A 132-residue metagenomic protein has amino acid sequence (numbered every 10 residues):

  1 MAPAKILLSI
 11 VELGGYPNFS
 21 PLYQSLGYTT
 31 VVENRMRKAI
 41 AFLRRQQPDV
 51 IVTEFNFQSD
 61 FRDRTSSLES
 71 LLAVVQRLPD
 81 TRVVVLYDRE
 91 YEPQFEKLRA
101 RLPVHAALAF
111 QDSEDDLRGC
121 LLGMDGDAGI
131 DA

Functional and structural regions predicted by a protein language model:
M1-L22, Q76-D80, S113-A132: Non-catalytic signal-transmission and effector/linker regions of two-component phosphorelay proteins
S9-G14, E54-F57, L86-R89, F110: Structural motif
P21-T29: Short helix-loop-beta junction
G27, Q47, P79-D80, P103: Residue-level detector of structured alpha->beta connecting loops
Y28, V32-N34, D63, L86-I130: Output/docking surface of receiver
N34-V50, D60: Acidic, metal-coordinating helix/loop segments flanking the phosphotransfer/catalytic sites of two-component signaling
V50-L78, Y87-Q94: Conserved phosphotransfer microenvironments
